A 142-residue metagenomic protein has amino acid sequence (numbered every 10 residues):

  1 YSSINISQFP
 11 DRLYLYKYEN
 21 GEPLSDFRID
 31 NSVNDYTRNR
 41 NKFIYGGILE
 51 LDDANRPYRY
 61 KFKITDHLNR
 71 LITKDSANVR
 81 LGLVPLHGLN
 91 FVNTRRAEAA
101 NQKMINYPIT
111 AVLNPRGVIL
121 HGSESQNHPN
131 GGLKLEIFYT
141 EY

Functional and structural regions predicted by a protein language model:
Y1-Y142: Secreted, disulfide-rich extracellular signaling modules
